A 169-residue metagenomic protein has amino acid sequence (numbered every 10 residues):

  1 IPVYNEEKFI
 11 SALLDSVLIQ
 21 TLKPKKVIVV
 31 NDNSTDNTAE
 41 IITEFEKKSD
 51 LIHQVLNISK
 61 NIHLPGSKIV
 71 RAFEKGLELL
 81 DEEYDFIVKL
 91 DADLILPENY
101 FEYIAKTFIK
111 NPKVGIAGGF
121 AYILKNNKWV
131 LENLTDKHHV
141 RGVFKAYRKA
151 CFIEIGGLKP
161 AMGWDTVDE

Functional and structural regions predicted by a protein language model:
I1-E6, L13, Q20: A conserved hydrophobic helix/loop-capping motif in glycosyltransferases and polysaccharide synthases
E6-F9, S34: Donor nucleotide-sugar binding loop of glycosyltransferases
L14-I62: Acidic donor-binding segment of Leloir-type glycosyltransferases
V70-F86: Active-site nucleotide-sugar/metal-binding loop of Leloir-type enzymes
E83-I95: Short beta-strand-to-loop acidic/aromatic patch adjacent to the donor-nucleotide binding site
I95-L131: Conserved donor NDP-sugar-binding/catalytic core segment of glycosyltransferases
R141-G156: Conserved nucleotide-sugar donor-binding and metal-coordinating catalytic region shared by glycosyltransferases
I153-E169: Donor nucleotide-sugar recognition loop
